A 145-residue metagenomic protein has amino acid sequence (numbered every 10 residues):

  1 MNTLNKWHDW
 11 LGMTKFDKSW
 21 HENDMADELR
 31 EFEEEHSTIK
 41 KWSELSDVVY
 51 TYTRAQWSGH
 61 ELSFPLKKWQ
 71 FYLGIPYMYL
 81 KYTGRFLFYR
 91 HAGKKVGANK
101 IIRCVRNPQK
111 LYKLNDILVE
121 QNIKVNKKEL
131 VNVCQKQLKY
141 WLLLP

Functional and structural regions predicted by a protein language model:
M1-P145: Flexible "arm" and connector segments at domain edges
